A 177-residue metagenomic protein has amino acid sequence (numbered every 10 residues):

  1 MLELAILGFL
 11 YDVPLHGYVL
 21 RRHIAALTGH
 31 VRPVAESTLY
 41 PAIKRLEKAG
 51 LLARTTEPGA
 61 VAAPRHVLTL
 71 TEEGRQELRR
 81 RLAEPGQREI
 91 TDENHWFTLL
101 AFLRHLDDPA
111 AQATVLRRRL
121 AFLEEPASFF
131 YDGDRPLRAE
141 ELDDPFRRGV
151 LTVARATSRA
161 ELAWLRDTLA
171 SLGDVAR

Functional and structural regions predicted by a protein language model:
M1-T91: Basic helix-turn-helix/winged-helix DNA-binding cores and closely related short helical interaction motifs
A35, P109-Q112, D143-R147: Residue-level recognition of alpha-helical structural elements
T38, H66, P145-R155: Alpha-helical scaffold segments that form or flank carboxylate-/histidine-based iron centers
R79-E125: Amphipathic alpha-helical dimerization/coiled-coil segments that flank or bridge DNA-binding/regulatory modules
A113, L120, A127, D134 (+4 more regions): Heptad-repeat amphipathic alpha-helical coiled-coil interaction surface used for oligomerization/assembly
Y131-L151: Acidic interhelical loop/turn segments
S171-R177: Long amphipathic alpha-helical coiled-coil segments
